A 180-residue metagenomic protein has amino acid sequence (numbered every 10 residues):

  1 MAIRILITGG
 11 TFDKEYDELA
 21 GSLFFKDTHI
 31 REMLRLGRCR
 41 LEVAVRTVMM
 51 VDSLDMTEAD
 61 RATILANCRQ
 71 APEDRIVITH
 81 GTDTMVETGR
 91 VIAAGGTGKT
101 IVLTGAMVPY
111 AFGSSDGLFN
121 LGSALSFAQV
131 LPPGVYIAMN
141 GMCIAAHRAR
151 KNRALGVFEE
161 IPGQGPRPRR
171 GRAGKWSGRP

Functional and structural regions predicted by a protein language model:
M1-W176: Active-site histidine-anchored catalytic micro-motif
